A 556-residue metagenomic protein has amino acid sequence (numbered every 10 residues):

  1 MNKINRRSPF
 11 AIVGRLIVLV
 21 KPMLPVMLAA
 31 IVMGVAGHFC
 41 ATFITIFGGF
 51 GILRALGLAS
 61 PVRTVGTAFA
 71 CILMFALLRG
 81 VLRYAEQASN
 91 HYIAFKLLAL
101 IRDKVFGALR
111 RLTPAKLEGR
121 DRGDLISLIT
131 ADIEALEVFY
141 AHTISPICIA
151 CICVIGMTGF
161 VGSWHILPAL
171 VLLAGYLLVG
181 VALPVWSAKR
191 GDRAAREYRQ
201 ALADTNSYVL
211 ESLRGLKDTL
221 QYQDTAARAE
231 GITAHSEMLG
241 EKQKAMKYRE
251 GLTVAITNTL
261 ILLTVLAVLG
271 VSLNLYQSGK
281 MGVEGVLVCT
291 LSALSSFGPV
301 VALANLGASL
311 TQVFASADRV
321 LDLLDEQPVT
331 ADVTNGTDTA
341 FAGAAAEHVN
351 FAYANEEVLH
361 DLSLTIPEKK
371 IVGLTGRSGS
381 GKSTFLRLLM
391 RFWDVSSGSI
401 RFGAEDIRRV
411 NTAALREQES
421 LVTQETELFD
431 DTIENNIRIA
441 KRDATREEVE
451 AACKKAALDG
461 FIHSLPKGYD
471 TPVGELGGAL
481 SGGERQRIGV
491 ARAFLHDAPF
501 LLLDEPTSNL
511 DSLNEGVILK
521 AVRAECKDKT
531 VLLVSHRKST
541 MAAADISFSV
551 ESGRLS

Functional and structural regions predicted by a protein language model:
M1-A41, P61-T67, E86, N90 (+12 more regions): Membrane-integrated ABC transporters
N2-R6, S89, F95, D103-S127 (+6 more regions): Short intracellular "coupling" helices and adjacent cytoplasmic loop segments at the cytosolic face of multi-pass
V18-P25, R111-A115, A131-Y140, I144 (+10 more regions): An intracellular "coupling" helix at the cytosolic face of ABC transporter transmembrane type-1 domains
P22, V26-F39, H142-E197, G270-M281: Transmembrane helices of ABC transporter permease
V35-F43, L77-Y84, F139, T143-I155 (+4 more regions): Hydrophobic alpha-helical transmembrane bundles that constitute the permease/transmembrane domains of multi-pass
R54-A70, F160-G175, R249-D318, L323-L324: Helix-loop-helix
A88-G107, C148-I149, L172-K217, D224 (+6 more regions): Cytoplasmic coupling helices
T339-S556: ABC-type nucleotide-binding domain
